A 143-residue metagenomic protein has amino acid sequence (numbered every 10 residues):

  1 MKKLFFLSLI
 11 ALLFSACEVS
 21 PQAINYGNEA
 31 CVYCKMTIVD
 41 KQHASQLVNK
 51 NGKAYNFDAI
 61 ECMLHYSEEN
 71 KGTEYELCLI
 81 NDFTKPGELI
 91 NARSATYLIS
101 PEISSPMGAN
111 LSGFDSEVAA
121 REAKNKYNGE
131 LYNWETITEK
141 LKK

Functional and structural regions predicted by a protein language model:
M1-L4: Positively charged n-region of N-terminal signal peptides that target proteins for export
L13-A16: C-terminal motif of bacterial Sec signal peptides marking the signal peptidase cleavage site
E18-S20: Bacterial signal peptide processing site
G27: Short metal-coordination and nucleic-acid-contact micro-motifs, chiefly zinc-binding Cys/His arrays
A30: The −1 position to Zn-ligating cysteines in a subset of zinc-ribbon hairpins
Y33, T37-G72: Post-signal-peptide N-terminal segment of Sec-exported extracytoplasmic proteins
N56-I90, T96-Y97: Mature extracytoplasmic domains of secretory-pathway proteins
D115-K143: C-terminal partner/receptor-binding element of secreted or periplasmic proteins
